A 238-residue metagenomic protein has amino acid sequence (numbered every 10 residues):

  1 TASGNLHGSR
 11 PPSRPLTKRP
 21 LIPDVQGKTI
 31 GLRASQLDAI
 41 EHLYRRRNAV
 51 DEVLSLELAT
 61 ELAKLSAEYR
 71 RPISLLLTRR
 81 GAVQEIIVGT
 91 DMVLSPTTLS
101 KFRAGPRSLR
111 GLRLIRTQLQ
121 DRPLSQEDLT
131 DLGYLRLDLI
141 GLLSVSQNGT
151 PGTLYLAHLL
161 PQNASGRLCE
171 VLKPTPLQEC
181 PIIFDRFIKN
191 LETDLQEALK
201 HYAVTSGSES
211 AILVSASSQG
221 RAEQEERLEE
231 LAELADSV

Functional and structural regions predicted by a protein language model:
T1-V238: N-terminal accessory targeting/assembly segments
